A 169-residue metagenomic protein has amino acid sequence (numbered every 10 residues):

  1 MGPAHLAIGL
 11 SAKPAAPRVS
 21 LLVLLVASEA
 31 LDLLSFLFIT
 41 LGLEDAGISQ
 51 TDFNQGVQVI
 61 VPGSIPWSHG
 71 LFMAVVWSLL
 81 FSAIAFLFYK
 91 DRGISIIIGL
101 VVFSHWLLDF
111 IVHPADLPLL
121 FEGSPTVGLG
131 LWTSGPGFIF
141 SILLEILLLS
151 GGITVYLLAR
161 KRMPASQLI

Functional and structural regions predicted by a protein language model:
M1-I169: N-terminal membrane-targeting hydrophobic helices
